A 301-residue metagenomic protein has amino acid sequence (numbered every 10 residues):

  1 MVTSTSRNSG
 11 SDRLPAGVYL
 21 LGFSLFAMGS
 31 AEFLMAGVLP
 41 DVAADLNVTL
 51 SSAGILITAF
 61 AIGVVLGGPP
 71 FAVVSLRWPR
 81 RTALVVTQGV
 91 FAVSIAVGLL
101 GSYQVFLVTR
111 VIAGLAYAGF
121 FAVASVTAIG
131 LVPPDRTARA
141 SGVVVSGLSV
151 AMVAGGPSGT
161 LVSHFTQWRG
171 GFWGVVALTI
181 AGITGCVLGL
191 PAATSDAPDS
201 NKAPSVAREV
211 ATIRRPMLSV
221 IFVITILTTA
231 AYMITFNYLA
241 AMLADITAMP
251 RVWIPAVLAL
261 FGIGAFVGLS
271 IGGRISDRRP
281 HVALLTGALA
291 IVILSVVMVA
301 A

Functional and structural regions predicted by a protein language model:
T3-S11, L190-F222: Juxtamembrane intracellular "pre-TM" segments in multi-pass secondary transporters
L20-L50, G68, T235-A240: Extracytoplasmic
L66-S102: Conserved MFS/SLC helix-loop-helix module at the cytosolic interface between two early adjacent transmembrane helices
T82-A96, V282-V297: Structural signature of the two symmetry-related core transmembrane helices
S94, Q104-A113: Paired small-residue
Y103-V105, P134-P191, M242: Helix-loop-helix hairpin linking two adjacent transmembrane segments in secondary transporters
T109-L148: Cytoplasmic helix-loop-helix junction between adjacent transmembrane helices in 12-TM secondary transporters
L218-L258: Extracytoplasmic gate region of multi-pass secondary transporters
